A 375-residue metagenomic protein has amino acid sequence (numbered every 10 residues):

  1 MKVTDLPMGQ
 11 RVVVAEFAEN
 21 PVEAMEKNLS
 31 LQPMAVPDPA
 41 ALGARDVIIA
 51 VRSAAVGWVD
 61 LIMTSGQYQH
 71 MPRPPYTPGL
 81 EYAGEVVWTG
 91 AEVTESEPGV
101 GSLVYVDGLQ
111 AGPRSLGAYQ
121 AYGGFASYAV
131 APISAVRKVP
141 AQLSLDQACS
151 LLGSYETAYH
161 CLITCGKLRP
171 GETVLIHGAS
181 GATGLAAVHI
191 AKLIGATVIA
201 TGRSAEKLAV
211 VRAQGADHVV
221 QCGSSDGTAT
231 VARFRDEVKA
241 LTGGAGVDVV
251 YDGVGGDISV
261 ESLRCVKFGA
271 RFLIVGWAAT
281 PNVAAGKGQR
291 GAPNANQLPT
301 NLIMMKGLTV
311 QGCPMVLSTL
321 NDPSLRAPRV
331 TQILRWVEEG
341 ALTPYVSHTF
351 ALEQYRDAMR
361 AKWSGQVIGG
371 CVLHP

Functional and structural regions predicted by a protein language model:
M1-P7, N321-P375: C-terminal hydrophobic helical "lid"/dimerization subdomain of Rossmann-like NAD(P)H-dependent oxidoreductases
M1-P78, H374: Short N-terminal strand-loop motif that marks the start of NAD(P)H/FAD-dependent oxidoreductase cofactor-binding domains
P37-V56, Q67-P113, G123, P140-Q142: Glycine-rich beta-strand-centered segment in the early N-terminal region that forms part of a ligand/cofactor-binding
V106-G178: NAD(P)H dinucleotide-binding glycine-rich loop of Rossmann-like/cofactor-binding domains, especially the beta1-alpha1
T157, A182-T183, D257-I258: Hydrophobic/small residue at the entry helix of a nucleotide-binding pocket
G178-A179, V254: NAD(P)H cofactor-binding loop motif with strongest signal on the N-terminal glycine-rich segment
K192-D257, E261: Adenosine-nucleotide cofactor-binding segment
I194, D257-A341, H374-P375: Glycine-rich phosphate-binding loop and adjacent beta-alpha segment of Rossmann(oid) nucleotide-cofactor-binding
